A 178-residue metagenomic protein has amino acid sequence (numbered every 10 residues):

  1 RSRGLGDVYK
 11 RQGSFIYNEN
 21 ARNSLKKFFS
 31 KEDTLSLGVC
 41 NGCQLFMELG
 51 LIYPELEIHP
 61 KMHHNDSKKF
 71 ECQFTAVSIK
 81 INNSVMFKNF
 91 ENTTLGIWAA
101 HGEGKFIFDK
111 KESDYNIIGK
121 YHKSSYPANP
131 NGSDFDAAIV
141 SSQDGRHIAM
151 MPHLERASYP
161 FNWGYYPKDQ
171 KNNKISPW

Functional and structural regions predicted by a protein language model:
R1-Y9: Single conserved hydrophobic/aromatic residue that forms the stacking wall/gate of nucleotide- or nucleobase-binding
K10-S84: Cysteine-nucleophile active-site neighborhood
K31-T34, C72-F74, N92-L95, Q143-R146: Short coil/turn connectors at secondary-structure junctions
G38-C40, W98, M151: Short beta-strand segments
M47, F87-K88, I107-F108, I148-M150 (+1 more regions): Short helix/loop capping segments that flank catalytic or ligand/cofactor-binding pockets
L51-A138: Pocket-forming structural segment of enzyme catalytic cores
A137-Y166: A glycine-centered loop/beta-turn motif at secondary-structure junctions
P160-W178: Extracellular ligand-binding/catalytic regions of CAZymes and related secreted enzymes and adhesion modules
